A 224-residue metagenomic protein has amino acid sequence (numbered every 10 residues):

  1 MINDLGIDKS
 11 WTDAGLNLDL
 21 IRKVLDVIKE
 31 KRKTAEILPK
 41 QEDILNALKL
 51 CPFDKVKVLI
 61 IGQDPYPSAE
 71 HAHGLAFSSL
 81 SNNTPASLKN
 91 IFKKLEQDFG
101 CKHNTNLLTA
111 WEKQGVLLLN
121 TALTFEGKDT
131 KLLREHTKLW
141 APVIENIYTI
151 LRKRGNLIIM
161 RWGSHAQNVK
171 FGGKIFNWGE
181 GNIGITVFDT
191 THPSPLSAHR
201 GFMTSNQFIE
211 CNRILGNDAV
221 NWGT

Functional and structural regions predicted by a protein language model:
M1-A14: Generic N-terminal amphipathic, Lys/Arg-enriched alpha-helix
A14-R161, H165-W178, T186-D189, P195-A198 (+1 more regions): A polyanion-binding, active-site-adjacent surface
G216-T224: Charged phosphate-binding loop/patch that engages nucleotide di/tri-phosphates or the phosphate backbone of nucleic
